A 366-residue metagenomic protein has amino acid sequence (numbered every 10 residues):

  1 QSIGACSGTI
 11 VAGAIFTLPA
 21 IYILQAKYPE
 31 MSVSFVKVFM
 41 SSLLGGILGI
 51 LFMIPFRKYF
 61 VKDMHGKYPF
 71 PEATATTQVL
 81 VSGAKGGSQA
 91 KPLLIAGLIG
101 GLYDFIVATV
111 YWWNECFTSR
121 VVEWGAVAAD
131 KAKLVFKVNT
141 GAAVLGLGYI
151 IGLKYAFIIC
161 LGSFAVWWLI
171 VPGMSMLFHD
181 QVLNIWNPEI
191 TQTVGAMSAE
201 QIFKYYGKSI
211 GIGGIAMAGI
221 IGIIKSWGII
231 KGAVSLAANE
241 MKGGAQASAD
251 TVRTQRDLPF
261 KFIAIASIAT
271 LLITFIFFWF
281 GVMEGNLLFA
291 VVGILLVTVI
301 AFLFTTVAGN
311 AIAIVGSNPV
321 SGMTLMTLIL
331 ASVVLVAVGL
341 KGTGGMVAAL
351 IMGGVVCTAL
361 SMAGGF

Functional and structural regions predicted by a protein language model:
Q1-F366: Alpha-helical multipass membrane-protein architecture
